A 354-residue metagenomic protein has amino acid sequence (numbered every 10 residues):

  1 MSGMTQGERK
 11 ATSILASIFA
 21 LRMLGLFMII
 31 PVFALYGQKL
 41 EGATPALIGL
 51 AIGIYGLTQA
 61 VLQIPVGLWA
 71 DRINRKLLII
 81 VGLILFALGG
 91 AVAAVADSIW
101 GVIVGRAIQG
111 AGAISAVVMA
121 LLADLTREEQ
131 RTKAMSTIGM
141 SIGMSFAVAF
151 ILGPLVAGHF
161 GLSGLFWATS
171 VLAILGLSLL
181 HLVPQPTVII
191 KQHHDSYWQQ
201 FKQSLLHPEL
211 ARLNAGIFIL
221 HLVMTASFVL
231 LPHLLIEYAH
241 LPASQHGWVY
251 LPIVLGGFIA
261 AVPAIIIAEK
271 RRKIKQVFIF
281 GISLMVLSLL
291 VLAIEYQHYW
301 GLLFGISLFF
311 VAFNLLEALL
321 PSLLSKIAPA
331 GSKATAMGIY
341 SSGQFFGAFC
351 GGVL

Functional and structural regions predicted by a protein language model:
S2-E8, P184-G216: Juxtamembrane intracellular "pre-TM" segments in multi-pass secondary transporters
P31-P45, V229-Q245: Short amphipathic helix-loop junctions that connect adjacent transmembrane helices in Major Facilitator Superfamily/SLC
V61-D97: Conserved MFS/SLC helix-loop-helix module at the cytosolic interface between two early adjacent transmembrane helices
Q63-N74, A260-K273: Helix-to-loop junctions at the C-terminal end of transmembrane segments in multipass secondary transporters
R72-G82, E269-I282: Cytoplasmic membrane-interface "Motif A"-like loop-to-helix N-cap segments of 12-TM Major Facilitator Superfamily
G105-G143: Cytoplasmic helix-loop-helix junction between adjacent transmembrane helices in 12-TM secondary transporters
V171-I189: C-terminal membrane-cytosol helix-exit motif in multi-pass small-molecule transporters
K275-L320: C-terminal transmembrane helical hairpin of 12-TM major facilitator-type secondary transporters
